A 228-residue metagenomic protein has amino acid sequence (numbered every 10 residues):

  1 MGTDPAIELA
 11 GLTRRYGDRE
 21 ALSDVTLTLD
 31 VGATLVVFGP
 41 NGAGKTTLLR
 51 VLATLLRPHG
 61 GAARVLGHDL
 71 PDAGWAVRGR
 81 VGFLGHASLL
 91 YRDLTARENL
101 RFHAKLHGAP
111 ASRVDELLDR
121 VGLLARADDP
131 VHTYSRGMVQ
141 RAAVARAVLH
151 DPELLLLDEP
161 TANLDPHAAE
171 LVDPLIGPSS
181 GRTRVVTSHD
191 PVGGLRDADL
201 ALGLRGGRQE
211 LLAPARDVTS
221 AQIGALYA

Functional and structural regions predicted by a protein language model:
F38-P40: The feature captures the beta-strand-to-loop junction immediately N-terminal to the Walker
A53: Helix-to-loop junction immediately C-terminal to a conserved catalytic motif
G61-D72, V77: Conserved ABC transporter NBD signature motif
R101, K105, A111-R126: Conserved ABC ATPase "signature" region
L155-E159: Catalytic Walker B motif of ABC-type/P-loop ATPase nucleotide-binding domains
